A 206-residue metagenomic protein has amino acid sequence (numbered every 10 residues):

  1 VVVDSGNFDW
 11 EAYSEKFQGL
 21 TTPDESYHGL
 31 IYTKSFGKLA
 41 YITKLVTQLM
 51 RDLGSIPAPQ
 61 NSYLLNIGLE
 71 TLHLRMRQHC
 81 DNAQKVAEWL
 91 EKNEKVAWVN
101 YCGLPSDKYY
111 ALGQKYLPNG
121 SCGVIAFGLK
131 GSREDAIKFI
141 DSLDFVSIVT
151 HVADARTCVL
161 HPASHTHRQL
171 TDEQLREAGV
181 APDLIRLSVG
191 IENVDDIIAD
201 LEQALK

Functional and structural regions predicted by a protein language model:
V2-V124, G128-C158: Active-site C-terminal subdomain of aminotransferase-like
R75, D141-S142, T157-K206: PLP-dependent enzyme catalytic core of the Aspartate aminotransferase-like
